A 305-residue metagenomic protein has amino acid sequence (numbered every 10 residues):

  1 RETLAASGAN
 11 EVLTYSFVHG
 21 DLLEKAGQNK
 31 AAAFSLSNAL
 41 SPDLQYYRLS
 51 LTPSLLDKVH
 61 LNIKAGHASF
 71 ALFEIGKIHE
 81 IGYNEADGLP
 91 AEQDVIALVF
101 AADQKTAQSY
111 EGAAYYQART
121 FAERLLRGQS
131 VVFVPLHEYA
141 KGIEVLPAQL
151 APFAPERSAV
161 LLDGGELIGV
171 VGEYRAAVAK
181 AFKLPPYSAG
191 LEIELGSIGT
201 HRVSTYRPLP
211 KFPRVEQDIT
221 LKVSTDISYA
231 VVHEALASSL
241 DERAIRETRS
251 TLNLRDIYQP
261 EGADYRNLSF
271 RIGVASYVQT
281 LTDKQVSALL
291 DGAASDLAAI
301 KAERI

Functional and structural regions predicted by a protein language model:
R1-F70, G273-Y277, L281-Q285, L289-I305: Extended, well-folded interaction surfaces typified by the phenylalanyl-tRNA synthetase beta subunit core
A6, K30, H67-S69, E92 (+3 more regions): Short flexible coil/turn linkers enriched for glycine and charged/polar residues that connect secondary-structure
V12-L13, F17-D21, L49-A97, P185-R202 (+1 more regions): Conserved alpha/beta core surface patches that mediate binding of polyanionic ligands
H19-K25, D43, E80-Y83, Q104-A107 (+4 more regions): Flexible loop/turn segments at secondary-structure boundaries
G27-A39, G88-L89, V170-A177, F182-P185: Active-site loop ensemble at the mouth of alpha/beta enzyme cores that anchors a bound cofactor
A32-S37, I78-S109, P208-D218, N267-G273: Residues forming anionic-ligand binding surfaces in small-molecule and nucleic-acid pockets of primarily soluble enzymes
N62-G66, L72, I78-Y83, L98-V134: Long hydrophobic segments that form regular secondary structure
G112-I305: A carboxyl-terminal module marker
